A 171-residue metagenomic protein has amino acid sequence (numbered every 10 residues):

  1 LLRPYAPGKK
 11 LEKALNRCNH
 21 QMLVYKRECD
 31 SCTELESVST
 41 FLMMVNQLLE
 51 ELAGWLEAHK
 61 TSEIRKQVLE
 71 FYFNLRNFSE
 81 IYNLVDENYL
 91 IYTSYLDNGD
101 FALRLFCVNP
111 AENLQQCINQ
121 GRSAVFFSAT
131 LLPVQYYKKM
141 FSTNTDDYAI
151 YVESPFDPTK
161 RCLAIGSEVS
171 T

Functional and structural regions predicted by a protein language model:
L1-T171: ASCE RecA-like P-loop NTPase motor cores that couple ATP hydrolysis to mechanical translocation on nucleic acids
